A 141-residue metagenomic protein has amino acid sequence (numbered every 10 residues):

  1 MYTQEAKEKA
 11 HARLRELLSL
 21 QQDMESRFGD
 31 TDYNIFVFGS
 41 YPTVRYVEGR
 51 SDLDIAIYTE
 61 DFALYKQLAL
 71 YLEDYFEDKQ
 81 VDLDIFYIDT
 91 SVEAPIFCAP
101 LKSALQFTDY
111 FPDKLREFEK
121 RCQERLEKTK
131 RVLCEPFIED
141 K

Functional and structural regions predicted by a protein language model:
M1-N34, P42-G49, T59-K141: Catalytic core of pol beta-like nucleotidyltransferases
D52-D54: Acidic Asp/Glu-based divalent-cation binding sites
